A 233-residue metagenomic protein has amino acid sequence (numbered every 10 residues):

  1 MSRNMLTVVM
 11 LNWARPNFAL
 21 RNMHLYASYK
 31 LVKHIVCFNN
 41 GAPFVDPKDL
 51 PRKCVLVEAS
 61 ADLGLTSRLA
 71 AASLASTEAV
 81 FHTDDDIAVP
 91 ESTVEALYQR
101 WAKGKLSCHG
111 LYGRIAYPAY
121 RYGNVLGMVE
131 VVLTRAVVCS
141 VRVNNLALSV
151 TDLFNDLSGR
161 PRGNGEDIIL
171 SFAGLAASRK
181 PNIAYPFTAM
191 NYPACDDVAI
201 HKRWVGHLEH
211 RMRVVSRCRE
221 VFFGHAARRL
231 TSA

Functional and structural regions predicted by a protein language model:
S2-L6, L11, N17-N22, T151-A233: C-terminal catalytic/acceptor-binding lobe
H24-K33: Short, acidic, metal-binding catalytic loop of nucleotide-sugar glycosyltransferases
F38-P47: A conserved acidic beta->alpha catalytic loop
D49-S60, R121-G127: Active-site regions of enzymes building and remodeling cell-envelope glycoconjugates
A59-S67, G163-N164: A short, glycine-/small-residue-rich helix N-cap motif at loop->alpha-helix starts within glycosyltransferase
L69-A79: Active-site nucleotide-sugar/metal-binding loop of Leloir-type enzymes
A72, A88-S158: Conserved catalytic core of nucleotide-sugar-dependent glycosyltransferases
T77-A88: Short beta-strand-to-loop acidic/aromatic patch adjacent to the donor-nucleotide binding site
